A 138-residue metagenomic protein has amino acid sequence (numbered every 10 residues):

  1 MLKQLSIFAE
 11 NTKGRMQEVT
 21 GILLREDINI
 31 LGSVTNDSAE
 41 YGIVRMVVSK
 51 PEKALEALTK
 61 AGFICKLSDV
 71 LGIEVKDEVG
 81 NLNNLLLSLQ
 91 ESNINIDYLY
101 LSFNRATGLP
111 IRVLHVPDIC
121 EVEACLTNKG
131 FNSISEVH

Functional and structural regions predicted by a protein language model:
M1-H138: A conserved regulatory-domain signal marking ACT and ACT-like small-molecule sensing domains and adjacent regulatory
